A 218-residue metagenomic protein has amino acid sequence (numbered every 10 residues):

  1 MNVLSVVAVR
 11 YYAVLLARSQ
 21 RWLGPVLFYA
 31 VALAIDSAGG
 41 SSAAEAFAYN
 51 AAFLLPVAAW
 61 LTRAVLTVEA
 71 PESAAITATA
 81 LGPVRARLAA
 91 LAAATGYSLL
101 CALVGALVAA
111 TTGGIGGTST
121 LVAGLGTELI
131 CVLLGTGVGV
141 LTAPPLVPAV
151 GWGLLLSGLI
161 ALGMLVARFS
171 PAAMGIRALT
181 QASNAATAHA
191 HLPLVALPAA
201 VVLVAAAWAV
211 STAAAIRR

Functional and structural regions predicted by a protein language model:
M1-V26, R217: Aromatic- and glycine-rich beta-strand/loop motifs that create alpha-glucan
N2, G24, S42, L155-R218: Terminal transmembrane helical anchor/hairpin motif
A8-A17, T79-A92, T112-V122: Short juxtamembrane and helix-loop transition motifs at transmembrane-helix boundaries in membrane proteins
A30-A58, A90-L156: Secretory targeting signals
L54-T62, Q181-A186: Alpha-helical transmembrane segments and their membrane-interface exit regions
A58-T62, P71, L134-V138, A206-S211: Hydrophobic/aromatic residues in alpha-helical transmembrane segments
R63-Y97: Helix-loop-helix units of permease transmembrane domains in multi-pass membrane transporters, especially ABC
L66-I76, V140-A143, P171-T180: A cytosolic-side transmembrane-helix exit/cap motif
